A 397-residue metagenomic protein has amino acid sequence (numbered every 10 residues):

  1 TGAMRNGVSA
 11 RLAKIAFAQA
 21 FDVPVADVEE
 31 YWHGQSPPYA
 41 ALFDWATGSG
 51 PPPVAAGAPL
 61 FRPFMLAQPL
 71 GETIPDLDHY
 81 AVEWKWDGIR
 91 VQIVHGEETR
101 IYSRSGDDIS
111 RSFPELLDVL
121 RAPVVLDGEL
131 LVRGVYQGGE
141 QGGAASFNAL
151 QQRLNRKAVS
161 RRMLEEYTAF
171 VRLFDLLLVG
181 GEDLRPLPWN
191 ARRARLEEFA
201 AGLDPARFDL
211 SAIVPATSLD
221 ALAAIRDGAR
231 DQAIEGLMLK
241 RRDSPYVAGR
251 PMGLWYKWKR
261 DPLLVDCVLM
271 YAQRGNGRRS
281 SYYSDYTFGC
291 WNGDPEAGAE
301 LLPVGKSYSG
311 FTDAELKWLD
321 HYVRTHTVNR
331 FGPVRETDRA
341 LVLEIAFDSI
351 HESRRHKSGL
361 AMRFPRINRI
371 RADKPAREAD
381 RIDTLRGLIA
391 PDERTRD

Functional and structural regions predicted by a protein language model:
T1-P215, T287-G289, G293-P303, S307-S309 (+2 more regions): N-terminal nucleic-acid-engaging modules of covalent nucleotidyltransferase systems
P63-A81, L219-I225, L239-N276: Flexible, glycine/threonine-enriched loop-and-boundary segments that flank and lead into catalytic domains of large
V94-G96, A248-P251, R279-S284, H356-G359: Short glycine/proline-enriched turns and hinge-like loops at secondary-structure junctions
V159, A272-G277, G293, I350-E352: Short beta-turn/strand-loop junction motif enriched in small, turn-promoting residues
T168, I234, G253, L264-L269 (+4 more regions): Active-site lining segments that contact anionic ligands and/or coordinate catalytic metals
A200-V247: Metal-assisted phosphate- and nucleotidyl-transfer catalytic regions
G289-N292, G310-H321, E352, A361-R377 (+1 more regions): C-terminal, active-site-flanking charged/polar segments
W318-I370: C-terminal structured "cap/appendage" subdomains that terminate the fold
